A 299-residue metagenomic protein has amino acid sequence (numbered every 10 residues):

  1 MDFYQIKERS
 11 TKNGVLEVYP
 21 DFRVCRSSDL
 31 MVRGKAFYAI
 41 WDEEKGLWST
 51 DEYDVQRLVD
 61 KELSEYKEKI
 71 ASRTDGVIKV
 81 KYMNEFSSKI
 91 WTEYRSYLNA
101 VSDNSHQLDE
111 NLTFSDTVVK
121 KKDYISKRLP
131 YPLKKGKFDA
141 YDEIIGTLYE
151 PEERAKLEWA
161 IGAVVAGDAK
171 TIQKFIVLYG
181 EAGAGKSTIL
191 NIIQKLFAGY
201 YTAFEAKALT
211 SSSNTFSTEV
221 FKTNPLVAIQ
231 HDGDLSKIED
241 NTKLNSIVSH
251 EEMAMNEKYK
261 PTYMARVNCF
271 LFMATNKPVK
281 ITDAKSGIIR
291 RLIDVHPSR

Functional and structural regions predicted by a protein language model:
M1-D139, E143, S236, M253 (+1 more regions): N-terminal nucleic-acid engagement/recognition segments and initiation subdomains in replication, restriction
S28-R57, S105-N224, I293-H296: P-loop NTPase catalytic core of nucleic-acid-dependent motor ATPases
G185-S187, S236-E239, V279-A284: Switch/connector loops and helix/strand junctions flanking conserved nucleotide-binding motifs in nucleotide-processing
A198, N241-T262: Conserved catalytic/switch belt of AAA+ P-loop NTPases
F216-T223, M255-A274: AAA+/SF3 P-loop NTPase mechanochemical coupling elements
H231-G233: Walker B catalytic acidic pair
A284-R299: A short helix-turn-beta junction within AAA+ P-loop NTPase domains corresponding to the substrate/partner-engaging
